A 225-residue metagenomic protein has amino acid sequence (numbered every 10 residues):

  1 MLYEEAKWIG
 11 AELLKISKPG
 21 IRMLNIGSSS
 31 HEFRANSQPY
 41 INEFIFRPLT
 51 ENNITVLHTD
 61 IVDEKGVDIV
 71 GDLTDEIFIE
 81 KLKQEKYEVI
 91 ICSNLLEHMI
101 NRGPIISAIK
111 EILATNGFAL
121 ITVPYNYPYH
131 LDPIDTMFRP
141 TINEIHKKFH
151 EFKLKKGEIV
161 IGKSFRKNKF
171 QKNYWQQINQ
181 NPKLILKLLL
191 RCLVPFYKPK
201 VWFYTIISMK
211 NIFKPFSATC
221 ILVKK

Functional and structural regions predicted by a protein language model:
M1, E97, N211: Short, surface-exposed alpha-helical recognition segments that flank or form part of ligand/macromolecule-binding
M1-E4, I26, V201-T205: Helical cap/lid subdomain of alpha/beta-hydrolase-fold lipid enzymes that gates access to the catalytic pocket
M1-G20: Class I SAM-dependent methyltransferase Rossmann-like catalytic core, especially the SAM/SAH-binding loop
W8-E12, I26, I212-K214: Extended interaction regions within the primary functional domain
E12-L14, L49, F149: Hydrophobic, Leu/Ile/Phe/Ala-enriched alpha-helical segments that form helix-helix packing faces
S17, T50, F213-K214: Short, flexible hinge/linker loops that cap or flank conserved catalytic cores
I21-L131, N143-H146, I221-V223: Conserved SAM-binding loop
I100-E111, F118-K224: S-adenosyl-L-methionine-dependent methyltransferase catalytic module, highlighting the catalytic core
